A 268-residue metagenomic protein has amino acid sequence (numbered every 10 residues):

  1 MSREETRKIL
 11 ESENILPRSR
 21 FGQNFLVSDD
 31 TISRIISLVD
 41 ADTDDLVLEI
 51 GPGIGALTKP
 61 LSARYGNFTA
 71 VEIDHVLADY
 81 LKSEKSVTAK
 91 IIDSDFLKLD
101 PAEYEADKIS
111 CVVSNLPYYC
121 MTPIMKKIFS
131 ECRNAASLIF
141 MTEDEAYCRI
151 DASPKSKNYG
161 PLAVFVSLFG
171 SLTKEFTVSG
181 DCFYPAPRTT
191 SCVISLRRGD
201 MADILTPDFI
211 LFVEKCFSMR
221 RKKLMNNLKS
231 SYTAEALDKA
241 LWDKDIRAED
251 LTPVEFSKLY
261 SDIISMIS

Functional and structural regions predicted by a protein language model:
M1-L211, K215, V254-S261, I267-S268: Catalytic cores of RNA-modifying enzymes
R198, K215-S268: C-terminal lobe and adjacent flexible extensions of AdoMet/dcAdoMet transferase-like proteins
